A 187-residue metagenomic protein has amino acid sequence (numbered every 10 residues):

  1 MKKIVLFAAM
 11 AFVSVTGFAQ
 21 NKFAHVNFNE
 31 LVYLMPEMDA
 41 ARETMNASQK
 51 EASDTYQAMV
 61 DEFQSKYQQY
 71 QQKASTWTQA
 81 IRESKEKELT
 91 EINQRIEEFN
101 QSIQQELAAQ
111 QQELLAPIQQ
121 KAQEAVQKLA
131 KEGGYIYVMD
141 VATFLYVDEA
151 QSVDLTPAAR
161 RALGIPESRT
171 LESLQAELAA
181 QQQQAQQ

Functional and structural regions predicted by a protein language model:
M1-K22: Bacterial Sec-dependent N-terminal signal peptides
Q20-Q187: Amphipathic, charged alpha-helical segments and their helix-to-coil junctions in extracytoplasmic/peripheral assemblies
